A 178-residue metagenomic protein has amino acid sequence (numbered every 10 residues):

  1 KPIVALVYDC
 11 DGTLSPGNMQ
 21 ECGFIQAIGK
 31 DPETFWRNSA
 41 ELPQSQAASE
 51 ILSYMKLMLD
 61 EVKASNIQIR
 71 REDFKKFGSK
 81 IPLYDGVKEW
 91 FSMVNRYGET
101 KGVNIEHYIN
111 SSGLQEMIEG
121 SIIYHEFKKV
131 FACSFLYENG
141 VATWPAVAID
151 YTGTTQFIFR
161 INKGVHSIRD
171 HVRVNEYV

Functional and structural regions predicted by a protein language model:
K1-A142: Alpha-helical substrate-recognition element adjacent to the catalytic core
K128-V178: Conserved acidic, metal-coordinating active-site core of Asp-based, Mg2+-dependent phosphoryl-transfer enzymes
